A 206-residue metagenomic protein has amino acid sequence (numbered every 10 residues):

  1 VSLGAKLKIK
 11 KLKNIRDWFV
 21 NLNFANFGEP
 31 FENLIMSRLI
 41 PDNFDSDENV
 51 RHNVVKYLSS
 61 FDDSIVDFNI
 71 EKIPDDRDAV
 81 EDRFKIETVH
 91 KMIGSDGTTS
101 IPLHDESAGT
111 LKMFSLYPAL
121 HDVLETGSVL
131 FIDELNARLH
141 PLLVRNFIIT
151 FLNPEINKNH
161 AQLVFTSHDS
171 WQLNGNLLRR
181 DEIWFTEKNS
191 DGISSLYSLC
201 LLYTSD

Functional and structural regions predicted by a protein language model:
V1-P74: Electropositive, glycine-dotted interaction segments that contact anionic polymers or phosphate-rich ligands
L58, E106, D133, T166 (+1 more regions): Conserved RecA-like P-loop NTPase ATPase core
D76-H90, D191-C200: Short, well-ordered strand-loop elements centered on a beta-strand within folded domains, enriched for acidic residues
D82-H121, N136-L139: Conserved ABC ATPase signature
H121-L178: C-terminal structural cap/anchor segments
L177-I193: A short helix-turn-beta junction within AAA+ P-loop NTPase domains corresponding to the substrate/partner-engaging
Y203-D206: Conserved small/polar residues in nucleotide/adenosyl-binding loops
